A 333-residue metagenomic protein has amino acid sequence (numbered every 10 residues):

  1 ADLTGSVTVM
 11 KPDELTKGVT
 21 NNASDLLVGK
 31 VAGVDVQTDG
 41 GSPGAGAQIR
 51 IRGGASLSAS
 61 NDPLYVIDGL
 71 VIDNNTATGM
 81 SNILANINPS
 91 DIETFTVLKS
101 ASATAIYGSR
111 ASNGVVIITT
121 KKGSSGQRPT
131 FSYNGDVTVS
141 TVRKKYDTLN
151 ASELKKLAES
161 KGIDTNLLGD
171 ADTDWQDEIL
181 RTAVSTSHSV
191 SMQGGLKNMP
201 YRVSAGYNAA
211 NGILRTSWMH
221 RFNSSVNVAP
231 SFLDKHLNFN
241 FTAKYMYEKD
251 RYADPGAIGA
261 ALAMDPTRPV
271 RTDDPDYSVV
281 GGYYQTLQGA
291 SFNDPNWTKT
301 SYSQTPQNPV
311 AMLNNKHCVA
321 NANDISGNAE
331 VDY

Functional and structural regions predicted by a protein language model:
A1-Y247, K299, V310, S326-G327: Short, small/polar-rich motifs associated with maturation and membrane association, primarily at protein termini
T141, Y146, A151-S160, M246-K299: A surface-exposed, glycine/aromatic-enriched loop/edge motif typical of exported proteins
H236-D250, V280-Y333: Face-selective signature of the C-terminal outer-membrane beta-barrel domain
